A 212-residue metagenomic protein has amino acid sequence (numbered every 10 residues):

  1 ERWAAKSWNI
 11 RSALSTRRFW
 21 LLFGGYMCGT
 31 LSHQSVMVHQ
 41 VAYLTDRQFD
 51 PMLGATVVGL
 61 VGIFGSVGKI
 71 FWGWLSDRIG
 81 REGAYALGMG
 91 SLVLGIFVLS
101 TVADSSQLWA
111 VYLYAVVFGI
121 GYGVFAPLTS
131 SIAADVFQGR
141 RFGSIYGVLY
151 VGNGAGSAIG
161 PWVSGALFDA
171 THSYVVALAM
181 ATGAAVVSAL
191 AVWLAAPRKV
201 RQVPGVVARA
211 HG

Functional and structural regions predicted by a protein language model:
R11-W72, G160: Extracytoplasmic gate region of multi-pass secondary transporters
M27, A110-V124: Hydrophobic core of transmembrane alpha-helices in multi-pass small-molecule transporters, especially MFS/SLC-type
L44-T45, L75-S76, V163-H172: Interfacial helix-cap and linker-helix signal at transmembrane-aqueous boundaries of multi-pass secondary transporters
P51-M52, G139-V148: Loop-to-transmembrane helix entry/capping segments in MFS-fold secondary transporters and related SLC/MFSD carriers
S91-D104: C-terminal ends and interior cores of transmembrane alpha-helices in multi-pass membrane transporters/permeases
V124-F137: Intracellular juxtamembrane helix-capping segments at the cytosolic ends of symmetry-related transmembrane helices
V176-W193: Symmetry-related core transmembrane helices of the 12-TM Major Facilitator Superfamily/SLC fold
